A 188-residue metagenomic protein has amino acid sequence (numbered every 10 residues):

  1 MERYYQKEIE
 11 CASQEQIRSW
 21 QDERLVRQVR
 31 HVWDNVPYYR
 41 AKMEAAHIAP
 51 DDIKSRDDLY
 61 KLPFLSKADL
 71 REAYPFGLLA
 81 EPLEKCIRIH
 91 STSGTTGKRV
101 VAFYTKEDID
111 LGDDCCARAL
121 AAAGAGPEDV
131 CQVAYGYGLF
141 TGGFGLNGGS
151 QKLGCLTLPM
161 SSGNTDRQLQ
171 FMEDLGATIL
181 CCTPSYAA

Functional and structural regions predicted by a protein language model:
M1-S91, T96-D114, R118-A122, G126-P127: Nucleotide 5′-phosphate-binding alpha/beta core
V36-P37, S162, D166, P184-S185: Alpha-helix N-cap/helix-start capping motif
H90, Q132, C181: N-terminal Rossmann-like NAD(P) cofactor-binding module of classical short-chain dehydrogenase/reductase
I109, G136-G138, S185: Short glycine-enriched loops at secondary-structure junctions
A117, A121-G149, L153-T157: Conserved AMP-binding loop of ANL adenylate-forming enzymes
T157-M172: ATP-dependent adenylate-forming carboxylate-activation enzymes
L175: Active-site charged/polar residues at nucleotide-handling catalytic sites that mediate phosphoryl, nucleotidyl
T178-A188: Adenylate-forming
